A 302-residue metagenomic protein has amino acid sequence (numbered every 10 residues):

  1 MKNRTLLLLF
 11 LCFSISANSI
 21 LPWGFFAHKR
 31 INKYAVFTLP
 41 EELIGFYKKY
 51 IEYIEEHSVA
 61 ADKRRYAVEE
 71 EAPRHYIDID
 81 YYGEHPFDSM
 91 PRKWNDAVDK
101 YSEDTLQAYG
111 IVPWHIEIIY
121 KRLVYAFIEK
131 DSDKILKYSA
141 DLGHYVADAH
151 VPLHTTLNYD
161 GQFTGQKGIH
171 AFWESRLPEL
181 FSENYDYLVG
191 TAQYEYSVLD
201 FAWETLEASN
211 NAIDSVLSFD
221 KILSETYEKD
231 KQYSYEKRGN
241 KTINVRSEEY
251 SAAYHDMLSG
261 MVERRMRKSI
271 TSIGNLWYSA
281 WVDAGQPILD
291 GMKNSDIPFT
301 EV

Functional and structural regions predicted by a protein language model:
M1-F26: Bacterial Sec-dependent N-terminal signal peptides
N3, A17, G143, A147-A149: Residue-level micro-sites within transmembrane alpha helices that shape and flank functional polar/acidic positions
L9, K33-Y34, A149: Intrinsically disordered, low-complexity segments enriched in polar/charged small residues
N18-D141, L157-V302: N-terminal, motif-rich segments that launch catalysis or mediate targeting to/interaction with membranes, typified by
V146-G161: Catalytic Zn2+-binding segment of zinc metalloproteases
